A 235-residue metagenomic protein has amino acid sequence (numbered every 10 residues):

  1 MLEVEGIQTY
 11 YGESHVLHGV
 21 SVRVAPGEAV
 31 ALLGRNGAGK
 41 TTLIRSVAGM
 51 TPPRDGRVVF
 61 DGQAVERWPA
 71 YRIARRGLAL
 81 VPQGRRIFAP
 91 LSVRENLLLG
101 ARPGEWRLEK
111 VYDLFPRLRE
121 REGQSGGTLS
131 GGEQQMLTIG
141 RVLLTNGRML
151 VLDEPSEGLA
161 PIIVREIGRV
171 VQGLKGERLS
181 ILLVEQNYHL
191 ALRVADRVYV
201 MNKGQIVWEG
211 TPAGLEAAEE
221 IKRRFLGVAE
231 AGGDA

Functional and structural regions predicted by a protein language model:
M1-A235: Glycine-rich phosphate-binding loops of nucleotide-dependent enzymes
